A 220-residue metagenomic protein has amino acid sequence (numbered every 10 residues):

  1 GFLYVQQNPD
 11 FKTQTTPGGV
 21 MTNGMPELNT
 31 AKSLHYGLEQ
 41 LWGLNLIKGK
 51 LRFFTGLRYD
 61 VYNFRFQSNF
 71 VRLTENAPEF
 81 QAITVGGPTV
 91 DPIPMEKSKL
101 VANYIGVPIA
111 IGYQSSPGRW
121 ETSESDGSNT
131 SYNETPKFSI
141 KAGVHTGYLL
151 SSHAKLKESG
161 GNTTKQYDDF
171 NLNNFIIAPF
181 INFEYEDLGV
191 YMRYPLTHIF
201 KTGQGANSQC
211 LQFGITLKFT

Functional and structural regions predicted by a protein language model:
G1-T16, G24-R65: Outer-membrane beta-barrel proteins and related beta-barrel translocases across Gram-negative bacteria
F2-N8, Y59-R65, Y113-P117, V144-S152 (+3 more regions): Transmembrane beta-strands of outer-membrane beta-barrel pores
N8-A31, F64-A102, L149-G160, T164-F180: Extracellular/periplasm-exposed beta-strand and loop segments of Gram-negative cell-envelope proteins, dominated by
Y36-L44, L57-Y59, V107-S115, A142-T146 (+3 more regions): Residues on the lipid-exposed face of transmembrane beta-strands in outer-membrane beta-barrel proteins
G43-L51, P117-K137: Short loop/turn motifs that connect adjacent beta-strands in outer-membrane beta-barrel proteins
G49-T55, V101-I105, E134-I140, F175-I177 (+2 more regions): Outer-envelope beta-barrel architecture signal
V85-V90, K97-G106, A110-G127, A142-V144: Generic detector of multi-pass transmembrane helix bundles and their immediately adjacent loops in polytopic membrane
K165-T220: Predominantly the C-terminal beta-signal and adjacent terminal strand-loop region of outer-membrane beta-barrel
